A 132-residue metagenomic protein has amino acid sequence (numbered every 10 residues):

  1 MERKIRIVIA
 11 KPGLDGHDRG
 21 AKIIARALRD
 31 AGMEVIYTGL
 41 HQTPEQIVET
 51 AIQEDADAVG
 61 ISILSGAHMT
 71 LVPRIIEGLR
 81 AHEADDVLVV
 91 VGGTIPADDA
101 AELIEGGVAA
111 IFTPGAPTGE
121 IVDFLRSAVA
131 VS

Functional and structural regions predicted by a protein language model:
M1, V131-S132: Basic/polar N-terminal segments that are highly enriched at the extreme N-terminus, encompassing both cleavable
M1-K4, A84: Short, flexible coil/linker segments at domain boundaries that flank nucleotide/cofactor-interacting
A10-L14: N-terminal pre-triad scaffold of radical SAM enzymes
A21-D123, V131: Cofactor-cradling patches in redox/metallo enzymes
